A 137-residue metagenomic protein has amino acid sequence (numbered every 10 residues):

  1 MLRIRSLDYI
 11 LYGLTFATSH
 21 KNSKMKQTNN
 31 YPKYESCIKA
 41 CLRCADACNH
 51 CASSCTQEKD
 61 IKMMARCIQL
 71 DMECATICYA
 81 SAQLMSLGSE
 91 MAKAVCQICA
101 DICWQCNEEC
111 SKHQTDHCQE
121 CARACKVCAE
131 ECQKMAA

Functional and structural regions predicted by a protein language model:
M1-K24: N-terminal amphipathic/basic-hydrophobic helices that include classical n-h-c signal peptides and signal-anchor
F16-A137: Amphipathic alpha-helical hairpins
